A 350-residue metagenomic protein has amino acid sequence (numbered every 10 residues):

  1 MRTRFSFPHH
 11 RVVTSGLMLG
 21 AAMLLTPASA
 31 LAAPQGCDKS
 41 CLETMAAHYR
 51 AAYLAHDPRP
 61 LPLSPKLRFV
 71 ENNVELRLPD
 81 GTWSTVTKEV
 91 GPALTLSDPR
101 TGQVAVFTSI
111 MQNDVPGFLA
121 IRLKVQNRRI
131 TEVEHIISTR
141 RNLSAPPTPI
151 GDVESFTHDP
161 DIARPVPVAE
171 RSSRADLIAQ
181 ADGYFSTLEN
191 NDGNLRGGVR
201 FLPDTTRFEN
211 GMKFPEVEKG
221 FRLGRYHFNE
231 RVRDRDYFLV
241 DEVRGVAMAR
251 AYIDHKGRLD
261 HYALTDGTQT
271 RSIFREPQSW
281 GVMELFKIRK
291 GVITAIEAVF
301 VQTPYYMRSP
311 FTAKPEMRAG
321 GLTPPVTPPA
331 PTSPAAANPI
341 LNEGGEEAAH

Functional and structural regions predicted by a protein language model:
R2-M18: Bacterial N-terminal signal peptides that target proteins for export
S15-P27: Bacterial N-terminal signal peptides
L31-H350: C-terminal and inter-domain tail/linker signature
